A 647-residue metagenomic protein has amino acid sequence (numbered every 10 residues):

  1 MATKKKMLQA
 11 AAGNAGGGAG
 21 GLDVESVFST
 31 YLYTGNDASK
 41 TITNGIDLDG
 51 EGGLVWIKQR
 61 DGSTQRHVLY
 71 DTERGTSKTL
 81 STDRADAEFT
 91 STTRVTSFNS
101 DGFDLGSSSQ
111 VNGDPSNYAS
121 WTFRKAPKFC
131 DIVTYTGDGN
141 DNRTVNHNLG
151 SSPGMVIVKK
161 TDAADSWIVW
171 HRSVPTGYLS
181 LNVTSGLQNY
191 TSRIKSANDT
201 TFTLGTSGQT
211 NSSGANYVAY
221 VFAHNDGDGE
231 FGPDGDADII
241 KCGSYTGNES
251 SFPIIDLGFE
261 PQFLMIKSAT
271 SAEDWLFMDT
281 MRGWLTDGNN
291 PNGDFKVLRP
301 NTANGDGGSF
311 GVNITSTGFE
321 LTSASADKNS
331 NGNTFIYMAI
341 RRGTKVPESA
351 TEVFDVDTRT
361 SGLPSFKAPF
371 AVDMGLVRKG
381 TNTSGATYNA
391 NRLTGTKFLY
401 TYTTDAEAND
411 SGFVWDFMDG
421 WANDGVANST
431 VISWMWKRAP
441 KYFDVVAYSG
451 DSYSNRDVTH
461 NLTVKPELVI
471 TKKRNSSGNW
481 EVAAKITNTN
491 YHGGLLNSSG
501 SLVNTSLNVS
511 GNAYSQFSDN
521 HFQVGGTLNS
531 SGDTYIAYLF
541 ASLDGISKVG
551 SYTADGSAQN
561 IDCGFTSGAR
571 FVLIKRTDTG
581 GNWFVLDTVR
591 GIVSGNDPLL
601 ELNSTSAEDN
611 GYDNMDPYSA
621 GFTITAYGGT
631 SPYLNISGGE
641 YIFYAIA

Functional and structural regions predicted by a protein language model:
A2-A647: Surface-exposed molecular-recognition determinants
